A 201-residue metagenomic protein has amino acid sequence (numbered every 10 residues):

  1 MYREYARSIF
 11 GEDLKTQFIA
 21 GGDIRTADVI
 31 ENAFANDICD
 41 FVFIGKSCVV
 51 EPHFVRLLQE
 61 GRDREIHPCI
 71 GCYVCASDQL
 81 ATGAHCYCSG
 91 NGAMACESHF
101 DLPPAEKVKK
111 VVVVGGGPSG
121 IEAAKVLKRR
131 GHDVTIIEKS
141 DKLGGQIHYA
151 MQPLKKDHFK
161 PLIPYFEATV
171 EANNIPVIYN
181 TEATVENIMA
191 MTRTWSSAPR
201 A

Functional and structural regions predicted by a protein language model:
M1-V134, K142, Y179, M189: Flavin-dependent oxidoreductase catalytic cores
K109-A201: Phosphate-binding active sites in nucleotide-utilizing proteins
